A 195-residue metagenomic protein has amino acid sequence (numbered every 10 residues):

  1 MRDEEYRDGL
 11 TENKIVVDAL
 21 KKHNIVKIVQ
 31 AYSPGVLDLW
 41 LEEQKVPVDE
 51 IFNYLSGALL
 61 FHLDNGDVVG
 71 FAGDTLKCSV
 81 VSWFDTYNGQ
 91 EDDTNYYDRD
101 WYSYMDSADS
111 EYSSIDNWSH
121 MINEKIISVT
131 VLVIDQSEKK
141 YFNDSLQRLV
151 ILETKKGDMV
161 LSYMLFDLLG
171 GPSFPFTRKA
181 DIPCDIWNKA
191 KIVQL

Functional and structural regions predicted by a protein language model:
M1-L195: Surface-exposed, interaction-prone regions used to assemble/regulate multi-protein complexes
